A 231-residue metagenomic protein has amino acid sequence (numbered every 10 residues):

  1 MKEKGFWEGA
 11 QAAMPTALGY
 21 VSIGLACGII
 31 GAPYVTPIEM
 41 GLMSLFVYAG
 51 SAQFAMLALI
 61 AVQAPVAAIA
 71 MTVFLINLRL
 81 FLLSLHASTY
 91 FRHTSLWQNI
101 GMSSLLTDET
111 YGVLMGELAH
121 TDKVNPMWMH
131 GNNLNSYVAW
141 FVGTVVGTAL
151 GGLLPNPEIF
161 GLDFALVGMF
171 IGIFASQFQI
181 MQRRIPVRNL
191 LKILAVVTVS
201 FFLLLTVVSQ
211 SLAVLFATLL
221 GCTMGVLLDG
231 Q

Functional and structural regions predicted by a protein language model:
M1-A49, M56-V73: Helix-loop-helix hairpins and the membrane-proximal interhelical loops of multi-pass alpha-helical transport proteins
M1-G9, K123, R184-I185, G230-Q231: Intrinsically disordered, low-complexity non-transmembrane regions of multi-pass membrane transporters
L18-G24, S51, T107-T121, I159-S176: Hydrophobic, membrane-facing alpha-helical anchors
M40-M43, F54, I69-A70, W97-G101 (+3 more regions): Alpha-helical transmembrane segments and their helix-entry boundary regions
A52-I60, F81-S88, I173-I180, T206-V207 (+1 more regions): Juxtamembrane membrane-interface segments at transmembrane alpha-helix termini
M71-D163: Helix-loop-helix junctions within the multi-pass membrane cores of secondary transporters/permeases
P126-F216, T223, L227: Membrane-embedded alpha-helical modules
